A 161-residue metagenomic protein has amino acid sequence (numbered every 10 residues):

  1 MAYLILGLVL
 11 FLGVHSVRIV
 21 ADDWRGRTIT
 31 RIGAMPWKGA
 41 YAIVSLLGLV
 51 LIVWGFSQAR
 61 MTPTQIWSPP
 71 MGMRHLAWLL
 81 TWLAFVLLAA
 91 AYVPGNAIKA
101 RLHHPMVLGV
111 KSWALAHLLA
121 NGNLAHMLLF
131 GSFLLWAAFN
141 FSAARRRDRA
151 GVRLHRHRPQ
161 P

Functional and structural regions predicted by a protein language model:
M1-H103, L108-P161: Membrane-anchoring alpha-helices and their flanking helix-loop junctions
